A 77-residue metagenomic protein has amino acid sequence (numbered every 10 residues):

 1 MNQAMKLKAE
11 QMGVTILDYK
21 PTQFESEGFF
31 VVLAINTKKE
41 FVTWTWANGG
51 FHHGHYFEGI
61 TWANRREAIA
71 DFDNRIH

Functional and structural regions predicted by a protein language model:
M1-F24: Negatively charged, low-complexity tracts enriched in Asp/Glu with abundant Ser/Thr
A4-M5, G54, W62-H77: A short, charged, amphipathic alpha-helix used as a generic interaction element across diverse proteins
E10, E25-E27, E40, E58 (+1 more regions): Glutamate identity and glutamate-enriched acidic tracts
T22-S26, N48, T61: Intrinsically disordered, low-complexity coil segments
F29-E58, R75-H77: Short aromatic-glycine-(Arg/Gly/Cys) micro-motifs in beta-strand/loop hairpins
